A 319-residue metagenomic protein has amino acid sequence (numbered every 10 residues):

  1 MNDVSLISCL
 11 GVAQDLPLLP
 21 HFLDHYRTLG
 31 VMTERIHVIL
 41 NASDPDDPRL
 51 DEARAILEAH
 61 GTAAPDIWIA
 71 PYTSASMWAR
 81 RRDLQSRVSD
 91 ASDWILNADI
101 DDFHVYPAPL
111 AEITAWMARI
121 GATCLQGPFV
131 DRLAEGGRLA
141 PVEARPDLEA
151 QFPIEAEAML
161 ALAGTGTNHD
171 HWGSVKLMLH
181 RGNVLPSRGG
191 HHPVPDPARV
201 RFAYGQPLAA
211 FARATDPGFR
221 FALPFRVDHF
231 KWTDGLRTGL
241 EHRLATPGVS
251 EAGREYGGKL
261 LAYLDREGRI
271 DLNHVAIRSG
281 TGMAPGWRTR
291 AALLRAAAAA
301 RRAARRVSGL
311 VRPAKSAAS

Functional and structural regions predicted by a protein language model:
M1-R27: N-proximal low-complexity "stem/linker" segments adjacent to membrane-targeting elements
V4, L29-V38, T62-P65: Short loop->beta transition adjacent to catalytic acidic/histidine clusters or analogous donor-positioning motifs
H25-L29, I56, D83-R87, W116-R119: A generic secondary-structure signal
L40-D44, F129-R132: Short beta-alpha junction loops
D44-N97: Active-site-proximal specificity loops/subdomain of glycosyltransferases
W78-A79, Y106-P313: Catalytic-site signature of metal-activated, phosphate-bearing donor transferases, centered on the GT-A/GT-A-like
D99-H104: The conserved acidic donor/metal-binding loop of glycosyltransferases
